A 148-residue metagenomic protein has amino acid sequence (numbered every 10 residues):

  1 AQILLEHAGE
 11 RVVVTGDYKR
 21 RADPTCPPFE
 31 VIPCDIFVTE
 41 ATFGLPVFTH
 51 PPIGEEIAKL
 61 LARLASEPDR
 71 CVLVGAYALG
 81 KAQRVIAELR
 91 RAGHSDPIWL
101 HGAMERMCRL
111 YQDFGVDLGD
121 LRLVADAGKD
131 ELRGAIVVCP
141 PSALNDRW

Functional and structural regions predicted by a protein language model:
A1-G80, A87, R91: His/Asp/Glu-rich metal-coordinating catalytic cores of metallo-dependent phosphodiesterases/hydrolases acting on
A8, G54-I57, L73, D96-W99 (+2 more regions): The feature marks the mature, well-folded catalytic cores of soluble enzymes
D23-T25, V47-T49, R106-F114, L132: Short, charged, surface-exposed secondary-structure boundary motifs
V38, D96-M107: Short internal beta-strands
A76-L79, H101-A103, V138-L144: Structural motif
A82-E88, L110-Y111, W148: A short acidic (Asp/Glu
G115-V116, L123-W148: C-terminal regulatory/interaction regions
